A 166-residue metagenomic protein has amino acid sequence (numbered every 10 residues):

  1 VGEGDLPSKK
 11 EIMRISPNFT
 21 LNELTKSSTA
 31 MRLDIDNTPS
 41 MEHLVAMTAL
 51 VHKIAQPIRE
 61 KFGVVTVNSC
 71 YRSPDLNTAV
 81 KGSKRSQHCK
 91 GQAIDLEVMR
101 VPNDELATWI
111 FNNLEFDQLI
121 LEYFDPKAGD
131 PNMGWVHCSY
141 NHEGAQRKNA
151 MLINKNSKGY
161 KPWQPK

Functional and structural regions predicted by a protein language model:
D5-R59, N156-K166: Extracytoplasmic cell-surface/polysaccharide-interacting catalytic and binding patches
I12, K90, V98-K166: Catalytic cores and adjacent binding grooves of peptidoglycan-active enzymes
M47-L50, I54, L76, Q92 (+2 more regions): Amphipathic alpha-helical interface surfaces
K53-F62, W109-N113: Generic non-transmembrane alpha-helical segments
Q56-K81: Extended, low-complexity, intrinsically disordered C-terminal regulatory tails of eukaryotic serine/threonine kinases
N68-C70, E97-R100: Short His-Asn-centered micro-motif
V80-D95: Active-site microenvironments of hydrolase-like enzyme catalytic domains
